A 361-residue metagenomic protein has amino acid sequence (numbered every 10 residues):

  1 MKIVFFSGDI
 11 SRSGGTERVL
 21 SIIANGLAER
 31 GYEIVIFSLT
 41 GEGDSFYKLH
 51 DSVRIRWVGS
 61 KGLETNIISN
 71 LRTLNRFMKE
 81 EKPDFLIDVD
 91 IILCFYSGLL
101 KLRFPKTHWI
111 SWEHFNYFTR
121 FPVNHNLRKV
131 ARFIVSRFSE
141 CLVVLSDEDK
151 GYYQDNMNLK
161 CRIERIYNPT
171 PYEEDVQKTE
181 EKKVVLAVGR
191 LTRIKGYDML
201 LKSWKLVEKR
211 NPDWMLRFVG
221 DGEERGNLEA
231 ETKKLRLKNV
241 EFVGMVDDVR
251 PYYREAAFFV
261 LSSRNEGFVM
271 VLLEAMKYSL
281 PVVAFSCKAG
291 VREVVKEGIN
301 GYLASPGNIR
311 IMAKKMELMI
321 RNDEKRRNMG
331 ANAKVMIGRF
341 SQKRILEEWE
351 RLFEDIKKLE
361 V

Functional and structural regions predicted by a protein language model:
V4-F6, K178-K195, L201-W204: Conserved donor-binding/catalytic core segment of Leloir-type glycosyltransferases
F5-S13, R18-I22, G26-N66, N156 (+1 more regions): N-terminal strand-loop element at the rim of the active site of nucleotide-sugar-dependent glycosyltransferases
D88-C94, E113: Short His-centered aromatic/hydrophobic patch
W112, E274, S286-G298, Y302-L303: Short acidic/histidine- and often glycine-rich active-site loop of Leloir-type glycosyltransferases that engages
R137-I163, T170-Y172: A short, active-site helix/loop in glycosyltransferases that binds the activated sugar's phosphate group
M245, R264: Aromatic "clamp/platform" in nucleotide-sugar-dependent glycosyltransferases that forms part of the donor/acceptor
P281-F285: Short hydrophobic beta-strand element within catalytic cores of glycosyltransferases and related nucleotide-activated
E297-G298, Y302-I309, L318-D323, G338: Conserved acidic donor-binding segment of nucleotide-sugar-dependent glycosyltransferases
